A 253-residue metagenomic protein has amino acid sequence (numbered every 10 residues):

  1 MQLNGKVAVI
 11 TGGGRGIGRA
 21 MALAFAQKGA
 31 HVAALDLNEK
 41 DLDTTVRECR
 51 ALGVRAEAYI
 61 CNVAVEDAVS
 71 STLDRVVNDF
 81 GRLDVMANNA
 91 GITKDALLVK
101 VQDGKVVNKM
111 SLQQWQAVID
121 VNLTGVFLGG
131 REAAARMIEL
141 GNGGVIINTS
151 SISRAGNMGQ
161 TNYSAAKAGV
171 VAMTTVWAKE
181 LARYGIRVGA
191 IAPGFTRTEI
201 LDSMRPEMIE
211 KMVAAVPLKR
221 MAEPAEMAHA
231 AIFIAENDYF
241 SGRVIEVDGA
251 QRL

Functional and structural regions predicted by a protein language model:
Q2, R220-V247, R252: C-terminal substrate-recognition "lid" of short-chain dehydrogenase/reductases
L3-A33: Canonical Rossmann dinucleotide-binding motif of NAD(H)/NADP(H)-dependent dehydrogenases/reductases, specifically
E39-K40, I60-T72, L112: The beta1-alpha1 cofactor-binding region of Rossmann-like NAD(H)/NADP(H)-dependent oxidoreductases
L97-I119, M212: Substrate-binding pocket helix/loop in short-chain dehydrogenase/reductase
M110-Q114, I147-G169, T174-T175, K179-R183: Catalytic loop of short-chain dehydrogenase/reductase
G130-R131, T175: A short, exposed helix-loop element centered on a Lys and neighboring polar residues
A182, R187, F240-G242: Short, small/polar-rich loop/turn modules that mediate ligand/substrate recognition or access, typified
